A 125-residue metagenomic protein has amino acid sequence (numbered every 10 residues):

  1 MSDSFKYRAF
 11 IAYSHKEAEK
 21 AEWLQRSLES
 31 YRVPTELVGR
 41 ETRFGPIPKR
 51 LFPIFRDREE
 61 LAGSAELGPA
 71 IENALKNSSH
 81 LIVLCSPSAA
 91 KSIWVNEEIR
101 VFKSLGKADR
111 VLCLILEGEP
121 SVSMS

Functional and structural regions predicted by a protein language model:
M1-L84, K103-D109, E117: Conserved N-terminal substructure of TIR/SEFIR domains
K20-A21, S64, A90-I93, E119-S125: Switch/connector loops and helix/strand junctions flanking conserved nucleotide-binding motifs in nucleotide-processing
W94-K103: Short, charged, amphipathic alpha-helix that recurs within catalytic cores of restriction-modification and other
